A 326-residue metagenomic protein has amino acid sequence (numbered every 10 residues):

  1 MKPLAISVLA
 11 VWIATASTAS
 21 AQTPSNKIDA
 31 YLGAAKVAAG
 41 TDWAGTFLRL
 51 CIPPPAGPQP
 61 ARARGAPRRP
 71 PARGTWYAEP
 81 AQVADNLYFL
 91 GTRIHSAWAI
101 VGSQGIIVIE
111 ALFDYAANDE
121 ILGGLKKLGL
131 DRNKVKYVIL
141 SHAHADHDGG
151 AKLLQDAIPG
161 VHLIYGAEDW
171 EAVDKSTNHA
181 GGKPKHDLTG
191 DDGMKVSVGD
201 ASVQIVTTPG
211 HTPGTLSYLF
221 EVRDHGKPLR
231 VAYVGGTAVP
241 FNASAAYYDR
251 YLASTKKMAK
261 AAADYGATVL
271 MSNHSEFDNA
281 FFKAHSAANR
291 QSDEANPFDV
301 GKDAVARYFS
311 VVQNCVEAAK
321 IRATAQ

Functional and structural regions predicted by a protein language model:
M1-L4: Positively charged n-region of N-terminal signal peptides that target proteins for export
I6-A16: Bacterial N-terminal signal peptides
A16, Q22-P70, H225, G236-Q326: Accessory terminal helices/loops
P24-Y31, K36-V37, A116-N118, G123-K195 (+3 more regions): Active-site HxH/HxHxD metal-binding segment of metal-dependent hydrolases
P60-R69, Y77, Q82-D85, L130-K134 (+6 more regions): Metallo-beta-lactamase
R73-L128, S217-V239: Conserved beta-strand hairpin/beta-sheet module of binuclear metal-dependent hydrolase folds, prominently
T92-R93, G102-S103, A111-L112, L140-A143 (+5 more regions): Active-site-proximal beta-strand/loop segments in catalytic clefts of secreted hydrolases
A116, A143-G149, W170-V173, P213-L216 (+3 more regions): Active-site environment of divalent metal-dependent phosphoester hydrolases
